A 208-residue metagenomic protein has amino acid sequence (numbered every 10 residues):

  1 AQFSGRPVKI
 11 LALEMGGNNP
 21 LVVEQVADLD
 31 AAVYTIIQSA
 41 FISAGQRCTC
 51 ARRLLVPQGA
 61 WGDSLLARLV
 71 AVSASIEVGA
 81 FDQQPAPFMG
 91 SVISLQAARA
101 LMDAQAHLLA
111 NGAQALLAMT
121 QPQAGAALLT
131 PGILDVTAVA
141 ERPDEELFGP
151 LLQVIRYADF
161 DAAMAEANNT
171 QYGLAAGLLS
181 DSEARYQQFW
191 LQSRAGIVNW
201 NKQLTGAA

Functional and structural regions predicted by a protein language model:
A1-A138, W200: ALDH superfamily catalytic-core signature
V22, Q121, L128-A208: Conserved C-terminal structural/oligomerization subdomain of aldehyde/semialdehyde dehydrogenase
